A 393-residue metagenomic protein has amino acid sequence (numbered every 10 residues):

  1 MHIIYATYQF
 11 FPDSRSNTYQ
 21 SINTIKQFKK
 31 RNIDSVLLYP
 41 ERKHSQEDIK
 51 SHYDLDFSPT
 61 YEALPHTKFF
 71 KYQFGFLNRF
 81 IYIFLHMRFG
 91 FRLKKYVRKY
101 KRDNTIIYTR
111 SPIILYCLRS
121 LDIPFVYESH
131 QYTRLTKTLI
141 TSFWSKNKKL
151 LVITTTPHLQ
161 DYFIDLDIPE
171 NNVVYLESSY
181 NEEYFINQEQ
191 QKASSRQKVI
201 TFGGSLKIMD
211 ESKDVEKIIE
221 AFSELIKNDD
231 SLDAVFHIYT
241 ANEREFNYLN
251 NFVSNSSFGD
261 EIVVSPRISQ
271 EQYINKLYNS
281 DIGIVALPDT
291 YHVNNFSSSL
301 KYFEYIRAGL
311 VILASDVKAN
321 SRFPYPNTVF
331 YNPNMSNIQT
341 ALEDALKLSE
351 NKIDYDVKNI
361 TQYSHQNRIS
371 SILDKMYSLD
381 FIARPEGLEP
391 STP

Functional and structural regions predicted by a protein language model:
M1-S21, E41, F202-S205: Nucleotide-activated donor-dependent transferases that construct or modify glycoconjugates
I4-A6, I153, K192-K213, I219-F222 (+1 more regions): Conserved donor-binding/catalytic core segment of Leloir-type glycosyltransferases
T7-D13, Q27, I33-L85, L115 (+1 more regions): N-terminal strand-loop element at the rim of the active site of nucleotide-sugar-dependent glycosyltransferases
R15-S16, M209-K213, E271-K276, G283-E304 (+1 more regions): Nucleotide-sugar-dependent
R134, K148-N187: Donor nucleotide-sugar binding/catalytic pocket of nucleotide-sugar-dependent glycosyltransferases
T138-I140, I164-D165, S179-Q197, E211-D214 (+1 more regions): Acidic anion/phosphate-binding donor-loop and adjacent secondary structure in glycosyltransferase catalytic cores
T240, N247-L277: Nucleotide-activated donor-binding/catalytic signature segment of Leloir-type glycosyltransferases, i.e., the conserved
P326-S336, D344-S349: Conserved acidic donor-binding segment of nucleotide-sugar-dependent glycosyltransferases
